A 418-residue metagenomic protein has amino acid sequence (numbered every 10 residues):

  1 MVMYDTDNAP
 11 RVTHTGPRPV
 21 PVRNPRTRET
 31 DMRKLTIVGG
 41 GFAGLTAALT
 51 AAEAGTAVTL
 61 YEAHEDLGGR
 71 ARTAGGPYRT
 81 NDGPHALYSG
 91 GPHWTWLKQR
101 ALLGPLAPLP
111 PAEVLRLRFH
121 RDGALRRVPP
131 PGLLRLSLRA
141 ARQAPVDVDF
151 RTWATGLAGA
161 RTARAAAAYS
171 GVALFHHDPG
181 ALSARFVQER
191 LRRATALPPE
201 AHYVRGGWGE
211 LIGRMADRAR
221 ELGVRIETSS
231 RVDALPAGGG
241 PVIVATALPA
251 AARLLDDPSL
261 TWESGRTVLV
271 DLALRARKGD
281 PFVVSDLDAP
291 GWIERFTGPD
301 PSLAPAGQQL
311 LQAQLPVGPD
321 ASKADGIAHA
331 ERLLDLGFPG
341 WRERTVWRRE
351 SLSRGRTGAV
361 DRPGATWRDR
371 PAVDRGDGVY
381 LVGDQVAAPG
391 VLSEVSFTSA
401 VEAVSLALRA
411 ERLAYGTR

Functional and structural regions predicted by a protein language model:
G16, A54, S230-A324, R370: Mid-domain catalytic core of redox enzymes that form a hydrophobic substrate pocket/lid adjacent to a catalytic redox
T30, F296, S302-R418: Conserved flavin/dinucleotide-binding core of flavoenzymes
R33-L60: N-terminal Rossmann-like FAD-binding beta1-loop-alpha1 element of flavoenzymes
A43, D66, P249: Conserved Rossmann-like nucleotide-cofactor binding loop
A52-G75: Glycine-rich FAD pyrophosphate-binding loop
R72-G91: Glycine-rich active-site loop/strand segments that organize a redox cofactor
S89-E189, T195-P198: Mobile amphipathic helical/loop "lid" adjacent to a hydrophobic cofactor/ligand pocket
E189-A234: Helical element adjacent to the flavin cofactor pocket in flavoenzyme catalytic cores
